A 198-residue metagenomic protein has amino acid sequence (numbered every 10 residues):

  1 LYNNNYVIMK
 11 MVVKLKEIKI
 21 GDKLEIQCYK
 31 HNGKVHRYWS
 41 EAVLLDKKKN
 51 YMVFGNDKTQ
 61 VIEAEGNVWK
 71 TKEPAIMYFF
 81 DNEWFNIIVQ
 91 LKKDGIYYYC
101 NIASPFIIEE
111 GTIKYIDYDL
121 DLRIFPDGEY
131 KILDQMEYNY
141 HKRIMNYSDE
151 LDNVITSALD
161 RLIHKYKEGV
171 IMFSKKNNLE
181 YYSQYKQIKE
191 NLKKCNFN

Functional and structural regions predicted by a protein language model:
L1-M11: N-terminal amphipathic/basic-hydrophobic helices that include classical n-h-c signal peptides and signal-anchor
M9-E73: Charge-rich, low-complexity N-terminal segments
V35-R37, K70, N82, K114-D117: Short solvent-exposed loop/turn micro-motifs enriched in small/polar/acidic residues
D46-E110, R123: Catalytic core of tubulin tyrosine ligase-like
N86, T112-Y118, N153, I171 (+1 more regions): Extended soluble regions of mature proteins
K92-D149: Conserved, surface-exposed functional patches that form binding/active-site neighborhoods
G128, L151, I155-A158, L162: Internal alpha/beta core interface subdomains
L159-N198: Charged phosphate-binding loop/patch that engages nucleotide di/tri-phosphates or the phosphate backbone of nucleic
